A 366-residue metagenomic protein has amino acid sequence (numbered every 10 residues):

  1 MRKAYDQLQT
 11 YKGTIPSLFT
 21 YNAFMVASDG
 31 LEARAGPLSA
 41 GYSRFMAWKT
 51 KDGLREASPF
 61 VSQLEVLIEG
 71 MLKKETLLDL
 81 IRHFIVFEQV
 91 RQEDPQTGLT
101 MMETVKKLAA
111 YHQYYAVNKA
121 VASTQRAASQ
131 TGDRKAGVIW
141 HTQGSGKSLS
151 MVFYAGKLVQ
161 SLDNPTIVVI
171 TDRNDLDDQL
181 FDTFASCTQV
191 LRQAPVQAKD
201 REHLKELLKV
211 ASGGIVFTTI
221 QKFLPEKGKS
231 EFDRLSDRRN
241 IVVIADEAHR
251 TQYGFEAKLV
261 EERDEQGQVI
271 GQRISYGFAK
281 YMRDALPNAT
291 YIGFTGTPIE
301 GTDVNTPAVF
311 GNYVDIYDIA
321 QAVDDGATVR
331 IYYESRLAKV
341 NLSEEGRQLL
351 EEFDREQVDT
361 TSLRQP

Functional and structural regions predicted by a protein language model:
M1-T166, D175-L191, Q221, R238-N240 (+2 more regions): ATP-dependent helicase/translocase motor core
F19-A23, D163-P165, L191, S212-G214 (+4 more regions): Short glycine-/polar-rich loops that comprise or flank the Walker A/P-loop and associated switch/sensor motifs
V26-S28, V216-T219, V243-I244, T290-T295: Structural recognition of the conserved hydrophobic beta-strand(s) that form the central parallel beta-sheet of P-loop
L31-R34, N174-L176, Q221-L224, A248-R250 (+3 more regions): Conserved nucleotide-binding/hydrolysis micro-motifs of P-loop NTPases
Q143, H249, V269-T302, G326: Conserved helicase ATPase motor motifs in RecA-like P-loop NTPase domains
S186-G228, R234: Inter-Walker segment of RecA-like/P-loop motor cores
G213-Y281: Conserved RecA-like ASCE ATPase "motif II neighborhood" in helicase/translocase motors
D303-P366: Interdomain helical connector at the RecA1-RecA2 junction of SF1/SF2 helicase-like NTPases
